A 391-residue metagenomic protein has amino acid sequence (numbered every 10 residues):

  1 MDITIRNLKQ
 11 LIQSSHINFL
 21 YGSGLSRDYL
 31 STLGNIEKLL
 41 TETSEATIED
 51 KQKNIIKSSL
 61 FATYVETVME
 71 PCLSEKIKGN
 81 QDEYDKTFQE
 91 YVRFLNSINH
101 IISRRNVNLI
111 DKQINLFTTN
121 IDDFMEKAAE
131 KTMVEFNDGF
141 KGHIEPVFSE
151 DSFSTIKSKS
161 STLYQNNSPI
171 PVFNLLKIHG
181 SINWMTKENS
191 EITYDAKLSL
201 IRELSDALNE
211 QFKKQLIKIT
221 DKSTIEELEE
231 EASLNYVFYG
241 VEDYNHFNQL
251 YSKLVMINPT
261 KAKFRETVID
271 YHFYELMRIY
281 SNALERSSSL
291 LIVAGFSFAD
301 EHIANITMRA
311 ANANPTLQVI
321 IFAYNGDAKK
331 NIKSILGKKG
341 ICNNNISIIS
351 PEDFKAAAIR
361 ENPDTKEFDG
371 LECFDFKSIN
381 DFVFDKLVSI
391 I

Functional and structural regions predicted by a protein language model:
M1-E145, K157, S168-P171, L176-H179 (+1 more regions): Gly/serine-rich nucleotide phosphate-binding loop at the start of the catalytic core of nucleotide/ADP-ribose-handling
M1-F19, L25-D28, T224-Y239, D243 (+1 more regions): SIR2/sirtuin-family catalytic core signature
G34-S44, M133-F140, A196-S199, S287-L290 (+1 more regions): Compositionally biased, low-complexity linear motifs
E45-A46, Q81-E83, L175-T186, Y244-F247 (+1 more regions): Short flexible/disordered coil segments
T47-S74, I217-E266, D270-S281: Short, compositionally biased "basic patch" segments
I48-Q52, P146-L163, I320-N331: Short, flexible loop segments at boundaries between secondary-structure elements
S97-R104, Q113-I114, L175-S190, L254-S297: Extended amphipathic secondary-structure runs
I110-N258: Extended, H/D-rich, highly charged conserved domains that either
